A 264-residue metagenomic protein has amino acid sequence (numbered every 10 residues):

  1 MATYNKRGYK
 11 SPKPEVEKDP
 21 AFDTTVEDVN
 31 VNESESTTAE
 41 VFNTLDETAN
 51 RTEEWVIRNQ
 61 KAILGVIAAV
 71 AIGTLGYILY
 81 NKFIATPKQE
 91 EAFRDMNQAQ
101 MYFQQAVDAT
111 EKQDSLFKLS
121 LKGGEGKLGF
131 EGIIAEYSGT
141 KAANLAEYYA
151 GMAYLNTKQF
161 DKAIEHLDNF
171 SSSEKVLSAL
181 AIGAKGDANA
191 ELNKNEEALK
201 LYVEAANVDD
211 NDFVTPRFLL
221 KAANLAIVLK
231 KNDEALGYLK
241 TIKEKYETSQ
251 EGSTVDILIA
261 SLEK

Functional and structural regions predicted by a protein language model:
Y4-V66: N-terminal positive-inside, membrane-proximal cytosolic segments immediately preceding the first
A109-K162: Extracytoplasmic/periplasmic/luminal assembly and interaction segments in envelope/secretory/respiratory proteins
A135-A143, T157, S171-A179, V208-T215 (+1 more regions): Short solvent-exposed coil/turn linkers within tandem alpha-helical repeat scaffolds
